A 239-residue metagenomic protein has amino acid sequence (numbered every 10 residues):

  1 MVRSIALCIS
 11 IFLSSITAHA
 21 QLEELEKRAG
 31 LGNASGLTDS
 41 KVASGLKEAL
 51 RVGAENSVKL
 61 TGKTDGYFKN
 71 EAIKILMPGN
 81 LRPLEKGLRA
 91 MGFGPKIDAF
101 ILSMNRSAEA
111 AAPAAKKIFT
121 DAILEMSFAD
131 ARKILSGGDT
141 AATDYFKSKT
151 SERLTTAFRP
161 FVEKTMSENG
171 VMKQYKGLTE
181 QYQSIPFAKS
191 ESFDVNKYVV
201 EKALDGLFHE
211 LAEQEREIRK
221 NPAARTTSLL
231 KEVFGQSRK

Functional and structural regions predicted by a protein language model:
M1-S4: Positively charged n-region of N-terminal signal peptides that target proteins for export
A6-S15: Bacterial N-terminal signal peptides
I16-A20: Sec/Tat signal peptide C-region and signal peptidase I cleavage site
E23-I101: N-terminal Sec/ER secretory leader and immediately downstream segment of secreted/extracellular precursors
K27-N33, A203-K239: A cross-kingdom marker for long, charged
S57, S127, P222: Residue-level signature of catalytic and energy-coupling elements of molecular machines, predominantly ATP/GTP-dependent
F93-T165: Mid-length scaffold segments of soluble, non-membrane domains
F161-L207: An amphipathic alpha-helical core segment
